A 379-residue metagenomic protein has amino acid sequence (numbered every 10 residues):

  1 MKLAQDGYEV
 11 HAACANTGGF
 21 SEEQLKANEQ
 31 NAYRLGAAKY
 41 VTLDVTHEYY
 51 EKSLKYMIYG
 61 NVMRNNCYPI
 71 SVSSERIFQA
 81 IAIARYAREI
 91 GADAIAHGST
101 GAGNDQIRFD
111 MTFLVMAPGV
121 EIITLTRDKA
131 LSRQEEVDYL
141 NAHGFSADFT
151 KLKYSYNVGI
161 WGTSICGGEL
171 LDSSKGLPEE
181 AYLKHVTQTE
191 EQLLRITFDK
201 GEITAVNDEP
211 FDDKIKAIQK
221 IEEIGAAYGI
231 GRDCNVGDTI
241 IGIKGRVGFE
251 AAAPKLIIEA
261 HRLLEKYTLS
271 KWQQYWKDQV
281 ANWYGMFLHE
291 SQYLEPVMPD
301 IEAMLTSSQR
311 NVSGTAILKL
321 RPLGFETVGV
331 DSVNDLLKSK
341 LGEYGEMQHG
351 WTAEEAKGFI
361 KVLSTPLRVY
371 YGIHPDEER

Functional and structural regions predicted by a protein language model:
M1-R379: Nucleotide-activated chemistry modules centered on ATP-dependent adenylation/adenylyltransferase
